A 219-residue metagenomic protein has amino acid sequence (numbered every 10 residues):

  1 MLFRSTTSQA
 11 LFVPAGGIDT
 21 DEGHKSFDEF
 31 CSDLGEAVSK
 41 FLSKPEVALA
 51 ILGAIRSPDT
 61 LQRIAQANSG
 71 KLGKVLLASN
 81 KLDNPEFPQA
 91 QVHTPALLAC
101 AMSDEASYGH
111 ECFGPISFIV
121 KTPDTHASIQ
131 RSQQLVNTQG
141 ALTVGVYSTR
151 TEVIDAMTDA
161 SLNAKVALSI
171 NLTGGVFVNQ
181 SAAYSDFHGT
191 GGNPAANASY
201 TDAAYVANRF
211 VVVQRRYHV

Functional and structural regions predicted by a protein language model:
M1, M102-Y108, S132: Short beta-strand/turn micro-motifs at beta-sheet edges
M1-F12, D19-K81, P85-L98, E111 (+1 more regions): C-terminal segments
P14, P115: Residue-level signal for inorganic ion chemistry
G73, I116-S117: Short, conserved active-site loop motifs that form the nucleotide-linked donor/cofactor pocket
F118-D124: Short acidic-hydrophobic, aromatic-tinged amphipathic segments that line or gate anion-handling sites
D124-T125, R150: Acidic/polar helix N-cap motif
S128: Conserved catalytic block of serine-dependent lipid acyl chemistry
